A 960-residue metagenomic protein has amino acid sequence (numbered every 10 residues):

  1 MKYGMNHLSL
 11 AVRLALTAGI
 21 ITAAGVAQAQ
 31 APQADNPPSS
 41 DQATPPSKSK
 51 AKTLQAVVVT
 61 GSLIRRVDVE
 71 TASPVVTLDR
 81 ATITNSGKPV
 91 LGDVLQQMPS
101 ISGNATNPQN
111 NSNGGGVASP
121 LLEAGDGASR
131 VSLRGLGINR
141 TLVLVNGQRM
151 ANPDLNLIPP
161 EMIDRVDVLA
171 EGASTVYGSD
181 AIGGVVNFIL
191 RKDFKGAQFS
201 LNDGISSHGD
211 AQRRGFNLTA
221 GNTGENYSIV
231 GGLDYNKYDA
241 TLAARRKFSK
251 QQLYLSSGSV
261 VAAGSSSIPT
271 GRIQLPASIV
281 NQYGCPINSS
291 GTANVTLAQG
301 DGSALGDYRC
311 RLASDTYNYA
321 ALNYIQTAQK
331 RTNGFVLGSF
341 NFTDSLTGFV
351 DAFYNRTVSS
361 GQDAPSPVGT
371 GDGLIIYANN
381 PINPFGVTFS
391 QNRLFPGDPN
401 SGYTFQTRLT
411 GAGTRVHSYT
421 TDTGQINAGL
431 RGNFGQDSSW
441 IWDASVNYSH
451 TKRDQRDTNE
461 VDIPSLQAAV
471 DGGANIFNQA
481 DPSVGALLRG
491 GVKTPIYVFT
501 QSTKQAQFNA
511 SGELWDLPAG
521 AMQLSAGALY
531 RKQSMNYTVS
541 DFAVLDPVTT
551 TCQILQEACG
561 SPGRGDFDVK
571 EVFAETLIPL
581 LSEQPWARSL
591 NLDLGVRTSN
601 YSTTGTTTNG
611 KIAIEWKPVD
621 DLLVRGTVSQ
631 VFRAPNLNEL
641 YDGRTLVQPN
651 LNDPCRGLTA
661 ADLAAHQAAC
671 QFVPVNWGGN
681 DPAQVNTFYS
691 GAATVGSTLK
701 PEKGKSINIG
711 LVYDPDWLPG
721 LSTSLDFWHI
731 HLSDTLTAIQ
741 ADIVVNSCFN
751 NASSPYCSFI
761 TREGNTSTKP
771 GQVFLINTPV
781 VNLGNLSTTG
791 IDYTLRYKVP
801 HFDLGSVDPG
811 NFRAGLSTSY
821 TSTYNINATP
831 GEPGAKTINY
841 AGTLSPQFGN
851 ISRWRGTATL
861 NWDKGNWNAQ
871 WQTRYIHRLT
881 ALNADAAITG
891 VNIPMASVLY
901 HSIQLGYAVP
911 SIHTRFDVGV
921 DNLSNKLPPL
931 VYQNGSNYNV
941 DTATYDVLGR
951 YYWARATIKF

Functional and structural regions predicted by a protein language model:
K2-P99, R134, N217, G221 (+5 more regions): N-terminal Sec signal peptide and the immediately downstream disordered periplasmic leader that contains the TonB box
Q96-N146: Extracytoplasmic beta-strand/coil segments of soluble accessory domains associated with Gram-negative outer-membrane
P120, S129, R140-T141, Q148-A170: Short acidic/polar hinge/loop motifs at secondary-structure boundaries that mediate gating or recognition
S129-S132, D180-L201, F216: N-terminal periplasmic accessory domains that precede and gate Gram-negative outer-membrane beta-barrel machines
D193-G196, G209, N226, F342-L346 (+13 more regions): Short loop/turn motifs that connect adjacent beta-strands in outer-membrane beta-barrel proteins
D239-T241, R245-S256, I287-R331, F335 (+4 more regions): Surface-exposed, low-complexity loop segments enriched in small/polar and acidic residues
S722-N883: Gram-negative outer-membrane beta-barrel transporters
H731-S733, S822-T823, T873-A884, Y907-F960: C-terminal beta-signal and adjacent terminal beta-strands/loops of Gram-negative outer-membrane beta-barrel proteins
